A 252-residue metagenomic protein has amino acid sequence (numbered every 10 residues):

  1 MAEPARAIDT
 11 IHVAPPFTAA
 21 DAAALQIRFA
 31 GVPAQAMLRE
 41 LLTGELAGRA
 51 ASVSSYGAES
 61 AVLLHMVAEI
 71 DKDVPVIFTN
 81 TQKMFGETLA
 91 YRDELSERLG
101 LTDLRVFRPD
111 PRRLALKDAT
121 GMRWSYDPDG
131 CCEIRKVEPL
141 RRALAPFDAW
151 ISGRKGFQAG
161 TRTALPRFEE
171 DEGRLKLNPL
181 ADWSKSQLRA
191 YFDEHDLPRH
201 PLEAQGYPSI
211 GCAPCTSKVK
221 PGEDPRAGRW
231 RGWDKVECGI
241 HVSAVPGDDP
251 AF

Functional and structural regions predicted by a protein language model:
A2-F252: Nucleotide-activated chemistry modules centered on ATP-dependent adenylation/adenylyltransferase
